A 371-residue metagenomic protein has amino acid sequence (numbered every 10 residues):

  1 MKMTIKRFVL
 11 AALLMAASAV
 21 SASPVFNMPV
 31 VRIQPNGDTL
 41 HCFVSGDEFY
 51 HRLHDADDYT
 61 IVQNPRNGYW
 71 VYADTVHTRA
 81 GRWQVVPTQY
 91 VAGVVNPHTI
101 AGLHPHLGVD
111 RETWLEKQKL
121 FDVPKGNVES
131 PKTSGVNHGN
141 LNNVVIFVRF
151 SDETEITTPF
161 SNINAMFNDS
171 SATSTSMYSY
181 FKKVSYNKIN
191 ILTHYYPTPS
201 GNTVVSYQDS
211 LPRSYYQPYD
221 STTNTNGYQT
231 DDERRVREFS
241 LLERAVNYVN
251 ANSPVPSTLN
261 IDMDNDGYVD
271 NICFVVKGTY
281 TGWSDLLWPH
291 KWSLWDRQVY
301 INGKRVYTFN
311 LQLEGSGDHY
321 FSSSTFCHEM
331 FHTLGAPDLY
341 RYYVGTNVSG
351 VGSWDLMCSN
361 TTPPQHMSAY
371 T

Functional and structural regions predicted by a protein language model:
M1-V9: Bacterial N-terminal signal peptides that target proteins for export
L10-L14: N-terminal secretory/membrane targeting signals
A16-A19: N-terminal signal peptide c-region/cleavage motif recognized by signal peptidases
S21-K304: Zymogen propeptides/activation segments of proteases
N271-C273, K277-T371: Extracellular hydrolytic enzyme modules, especially secreted metalloproteases of the metzincin/thermolysin-like class
